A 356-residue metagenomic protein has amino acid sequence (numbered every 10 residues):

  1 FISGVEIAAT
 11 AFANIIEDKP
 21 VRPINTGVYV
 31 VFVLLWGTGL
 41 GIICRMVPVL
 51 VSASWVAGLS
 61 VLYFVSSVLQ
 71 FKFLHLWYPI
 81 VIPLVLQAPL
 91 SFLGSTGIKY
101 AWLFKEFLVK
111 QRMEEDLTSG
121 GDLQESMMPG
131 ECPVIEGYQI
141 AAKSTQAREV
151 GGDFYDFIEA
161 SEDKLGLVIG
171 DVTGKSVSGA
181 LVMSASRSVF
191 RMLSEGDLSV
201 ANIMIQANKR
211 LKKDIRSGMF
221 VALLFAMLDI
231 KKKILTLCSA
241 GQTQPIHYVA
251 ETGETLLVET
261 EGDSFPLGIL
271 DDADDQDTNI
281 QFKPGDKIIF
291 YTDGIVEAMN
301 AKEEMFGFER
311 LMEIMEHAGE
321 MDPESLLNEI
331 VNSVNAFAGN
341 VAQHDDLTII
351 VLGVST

Functional and structural regions predicted by a protein language model:
F1, A13-Q111: Transmembrane alpha-helices and their extracellular/periplasmic helix-loop junctions in integral membrane proteins
I2-V5, K110-M113, E320: Hydrophobic alpha-helical scaffolding
F12, T173, I295: Active-site His/Glu-centered metal-binding helix of metallohydrolases
E17-P20, W36, P48, S66 (+13 more regions): Hydrophobic alpha-helix feature that most strongly marks membrane-spanning transmembrane helices and their immediate
V109-I289, G339-T356: … and, occasionally, acidic/histidine-rich disordered N-termini of signaling adaptors
T278-F290, I295-T356: C-terminal catalytic subdomain
